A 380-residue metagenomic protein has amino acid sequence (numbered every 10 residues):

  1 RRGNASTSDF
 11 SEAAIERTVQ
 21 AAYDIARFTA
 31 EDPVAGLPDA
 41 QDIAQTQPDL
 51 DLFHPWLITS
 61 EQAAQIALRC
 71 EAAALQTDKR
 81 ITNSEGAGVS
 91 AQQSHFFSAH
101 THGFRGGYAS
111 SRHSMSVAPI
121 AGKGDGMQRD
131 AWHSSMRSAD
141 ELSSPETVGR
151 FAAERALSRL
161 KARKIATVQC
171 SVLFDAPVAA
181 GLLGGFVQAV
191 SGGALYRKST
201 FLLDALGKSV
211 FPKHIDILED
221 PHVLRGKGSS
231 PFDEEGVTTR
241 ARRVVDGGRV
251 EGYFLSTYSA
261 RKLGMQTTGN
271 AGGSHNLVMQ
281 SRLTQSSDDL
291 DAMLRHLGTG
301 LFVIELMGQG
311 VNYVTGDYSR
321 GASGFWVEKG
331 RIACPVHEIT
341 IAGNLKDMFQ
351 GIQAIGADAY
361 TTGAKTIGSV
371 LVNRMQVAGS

Functional and structural regions predicted by a protein language model:
R1-S230, E234-R240, D246-R249, R331 (+3 more regions): Active-site bordering "gate/hinge" segments that shape substrate access to catalytic or cofactor-binding pockets
Q47, A189, L203-S380: Dual-mode signal for accessory low-complexity, basic/Gly-rich regions
